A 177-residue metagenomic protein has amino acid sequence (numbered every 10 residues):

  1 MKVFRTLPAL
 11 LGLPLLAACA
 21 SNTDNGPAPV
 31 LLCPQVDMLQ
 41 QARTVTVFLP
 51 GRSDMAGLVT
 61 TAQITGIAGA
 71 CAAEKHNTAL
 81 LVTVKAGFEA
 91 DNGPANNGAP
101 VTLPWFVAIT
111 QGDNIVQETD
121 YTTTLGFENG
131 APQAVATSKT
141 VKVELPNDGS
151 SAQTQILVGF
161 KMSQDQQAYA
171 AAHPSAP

Functional and structural regions predicted by a protein language model:
M1-A9: Bacterial N-terminal signal peptides that target proteins for export
P14-A18: C-terminal motif of bacterial Sec signal peptides marking the signal peptidase cleavage site
A20-T23: Bacterial signal peptide processing site
P27-V30, I115-P177: Helix-rich interaction surfaces within compact, conserved domain-sized segments that mediate assembly or partner
M38-K75: Post-signal-peptide N-terminal segment of Sec-exported extracytoplasmic proteins
T60, T65-I67, T78-V82, V101-W105 (+2 more regions): Envelope-exposed proteins and targeting segments
K75-V116: Mid-length scaffold segments of soluble, non-membrane domains
